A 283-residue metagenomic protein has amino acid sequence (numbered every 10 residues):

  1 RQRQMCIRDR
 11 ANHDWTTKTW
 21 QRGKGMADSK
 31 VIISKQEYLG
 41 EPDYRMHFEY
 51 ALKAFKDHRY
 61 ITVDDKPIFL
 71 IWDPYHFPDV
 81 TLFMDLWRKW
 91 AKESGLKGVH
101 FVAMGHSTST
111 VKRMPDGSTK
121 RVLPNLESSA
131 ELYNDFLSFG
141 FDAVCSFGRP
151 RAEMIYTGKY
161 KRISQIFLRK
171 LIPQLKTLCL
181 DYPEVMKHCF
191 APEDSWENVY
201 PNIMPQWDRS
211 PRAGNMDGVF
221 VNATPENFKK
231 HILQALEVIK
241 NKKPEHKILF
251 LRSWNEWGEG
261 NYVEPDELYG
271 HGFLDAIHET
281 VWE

Functional and structural regions predicted by a protein language model:
Q2-I7: Short, small-residue-biased leader/transition segments that mark boundaries at the very start of proteins
R8-R10, D65, F69-L70, F101-A103 (+3 more regions): Hydrophobic faces of well-ordered beta-strands that scaffold small-molecule active sites in alpha/beta enzyme cores
H13-T16, I68, P74-P78, H106-T110 (+4 more regions): Short, solvent-exposed loop/turn segments at secondary-structure junctions
H13-Y38, F48-F77, K247-E256: Active-site groove signature of glycoside hydrolases
D28-P42, P67-P78, R121-V122, R169-L180 (+2 more regions): The substrate-binding groove and active-site-proximal loops of carbohydrate-active enzymes, especially glycoside
D79-N227: Aromatic-lined glycan-binding groove of carbohydrate-active enzymes
A223-P265: Substrate-binding cleft of secreted/luminal carbohydrate-active enzymes
R252, G260-E283: Aromatic-rich peripheral "rim/lid" segments of glycoside hydrolase catalytic domains that contact and position glycan
